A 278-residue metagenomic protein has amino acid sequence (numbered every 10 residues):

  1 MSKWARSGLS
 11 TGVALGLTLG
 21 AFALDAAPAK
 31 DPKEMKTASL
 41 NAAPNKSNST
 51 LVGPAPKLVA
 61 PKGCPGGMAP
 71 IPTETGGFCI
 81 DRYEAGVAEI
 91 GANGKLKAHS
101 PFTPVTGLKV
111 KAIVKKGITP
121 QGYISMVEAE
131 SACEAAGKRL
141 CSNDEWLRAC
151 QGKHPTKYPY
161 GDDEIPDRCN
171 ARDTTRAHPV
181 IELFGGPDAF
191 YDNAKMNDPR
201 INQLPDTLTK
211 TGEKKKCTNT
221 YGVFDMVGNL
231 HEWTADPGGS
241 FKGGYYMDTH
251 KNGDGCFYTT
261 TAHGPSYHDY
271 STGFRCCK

Functional and structural regions predicted by a protein language model:
S2-G12: Bacterial N-terminal signal peptides that target proteins for export
S10-G20: Bacterial N-terminal signal peptides
F22-D31: Signal peptide processing junction and immediate N-terminal pro/mature segment of secreted/exported proteins
S49-E130, E134, A149, G228: A short glycine-rich, aromatic-capped structural motif
M126-T260: Functional-site microenvironments in short loops/helix caps that host divalent-cation chemistry
T261-H268: Short proline/glycine-enriched turn/loop segments at secondary-structure junctions
S271-K278: Short, structured beta-strand segments at or near domain termini in extracellular proteins/domains
